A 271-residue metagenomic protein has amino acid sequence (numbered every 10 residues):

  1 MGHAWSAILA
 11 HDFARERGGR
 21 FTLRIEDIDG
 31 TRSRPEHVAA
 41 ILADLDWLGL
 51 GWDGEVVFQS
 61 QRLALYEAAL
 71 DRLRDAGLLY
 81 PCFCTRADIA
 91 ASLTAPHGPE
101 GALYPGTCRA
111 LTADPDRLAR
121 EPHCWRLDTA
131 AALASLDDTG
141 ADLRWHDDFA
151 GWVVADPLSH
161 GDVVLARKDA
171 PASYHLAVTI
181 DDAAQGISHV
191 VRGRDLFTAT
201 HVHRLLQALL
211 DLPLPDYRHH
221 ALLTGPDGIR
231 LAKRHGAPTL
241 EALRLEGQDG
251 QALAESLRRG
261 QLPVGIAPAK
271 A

Functional and structural regions predicted by a protein language model:
M1-P99, R194-D195, H201-L212, P263 (+1 more regions): N-terminal Rossmann-like or analogous alpha/beta NTP/dinucleotide-binding catalytic cores that position adenine
L42-W52, R72-T85, G101-P115, G236-A252: Short, Lys/Arg-enriched charge-dense amphipathic segments
G49, R120, G186, D211 (+2 more regions): Glycine-centered secondary-structure boundary/capping sites
L78, C124-R126, Q261: Polar, glycine-rich mid-to-C-terminal structural blocks that act as macromolecule-binding/assembly scaffolds
A87-L231, T239-R244: Active-site cores that bind ATP or allylic diphosphates and position pyrophosphate for catalysis
D227-A271: Conserved catalytic-core subdomain
